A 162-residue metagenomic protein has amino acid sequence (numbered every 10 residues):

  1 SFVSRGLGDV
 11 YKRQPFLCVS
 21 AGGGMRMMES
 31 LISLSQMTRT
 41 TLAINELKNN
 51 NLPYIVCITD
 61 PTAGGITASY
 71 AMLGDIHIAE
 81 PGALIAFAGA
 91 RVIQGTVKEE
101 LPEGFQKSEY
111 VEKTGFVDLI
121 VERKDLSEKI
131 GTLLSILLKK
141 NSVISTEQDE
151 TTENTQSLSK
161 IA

Functional and structural regions predicted by a protein language model:
S1-Y11: Single conserved hydrophobic/aromatic residue that forms the stacking wall/gate of nucleotide- or nucleobase-binding
K12-R13, N51: Glycine-centered short loops/turns at secondary-structure junctions
R13-E29: Short, glycine-/small-residue-enriched flexible loop/hinge segments at domain edges that mediate gating
G24-L138: Conserved catalytic cores of soluble enzyme domains, especially glycine-rich substrate-binding beta-alpha loops
L133-A162: Intrinsically disordered, low-complexity segments enriched in small/flexible residues
